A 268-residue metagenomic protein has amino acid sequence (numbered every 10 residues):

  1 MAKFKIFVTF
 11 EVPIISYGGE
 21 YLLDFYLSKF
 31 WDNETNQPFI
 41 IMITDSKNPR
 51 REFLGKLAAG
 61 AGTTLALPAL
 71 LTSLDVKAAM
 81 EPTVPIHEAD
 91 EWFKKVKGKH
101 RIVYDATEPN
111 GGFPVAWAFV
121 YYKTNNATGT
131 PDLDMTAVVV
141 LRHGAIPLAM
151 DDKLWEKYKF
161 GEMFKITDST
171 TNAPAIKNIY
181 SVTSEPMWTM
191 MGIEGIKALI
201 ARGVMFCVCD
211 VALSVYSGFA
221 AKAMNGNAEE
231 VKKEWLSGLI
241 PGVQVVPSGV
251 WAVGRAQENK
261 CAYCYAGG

Functional and structural regions predicted by a protein language model:
T9-F10, Y21-N48: Secretory targeting signals
I41-A61: N-terminal secretory signal peptides and thylakoid transit peptides that target proteins across membranes
P68-H100: C-terminal segment of N-terminal export signals and the immediately downstream linker at the start of the mature
E108-G111, H143-L148, F206, V211-Y216 (+1 more regions): Solvent-exposed loop/turn segments at secondary-structure junctions within structured extracellular/periplasmic domains
F113-T130: Histidine-anchored nucleotide/phosphate-binding helix
P131-L154: Acidic helix-start/capping segments at beta-turn-to-alpha-helix junctions
G161-I193, A198, A212-G226: All-alpha RGS (Regulator of G-protein Signaling) helical domain and cognate RGS-like helical scaffolds
A221-G268: Glycine-rich, aromatic-bearing surface loops/beta-hairpins
